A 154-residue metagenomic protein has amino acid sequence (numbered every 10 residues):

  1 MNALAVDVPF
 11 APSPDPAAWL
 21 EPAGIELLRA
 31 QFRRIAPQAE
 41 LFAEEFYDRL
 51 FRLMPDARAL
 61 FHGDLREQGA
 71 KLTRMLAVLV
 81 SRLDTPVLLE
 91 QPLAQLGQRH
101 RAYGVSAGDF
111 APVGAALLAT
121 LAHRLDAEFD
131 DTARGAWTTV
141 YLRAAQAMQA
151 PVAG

Functional and structural regions predicted by a protein language model:
N2-G154: Globin-like tetrapyrrole-binding proteins
